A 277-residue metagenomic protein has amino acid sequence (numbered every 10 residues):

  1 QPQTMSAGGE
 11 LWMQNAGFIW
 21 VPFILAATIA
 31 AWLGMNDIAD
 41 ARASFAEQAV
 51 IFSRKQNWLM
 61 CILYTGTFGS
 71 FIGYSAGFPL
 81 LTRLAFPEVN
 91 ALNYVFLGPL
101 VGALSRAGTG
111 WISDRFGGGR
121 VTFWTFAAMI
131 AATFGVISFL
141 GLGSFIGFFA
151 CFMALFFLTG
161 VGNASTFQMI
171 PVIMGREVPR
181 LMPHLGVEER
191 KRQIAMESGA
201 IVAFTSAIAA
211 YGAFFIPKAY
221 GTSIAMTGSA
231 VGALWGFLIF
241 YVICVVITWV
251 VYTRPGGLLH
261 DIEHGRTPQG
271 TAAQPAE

Functional and structural regions predicted by a protein language model:
Q1-L33: Helix-loop-helix hairpin linking two adjacent transmembrane segments in secondary transporters
N15, L84-V101, M196-F204, G232: Loop-to-transmembrane helix entry
W20-A41, V245-Y252: C-terminal membrane-cytosol helix-exit motif in multi-pass small-molecule transporters
N36-C61, P268-T271: Juxtamembrane intracellular "pre-TM" segments in multi-pass secondary transporters
R54-A103, N163, F167-Q168, I216: Extracytoplasmic gate region of multi-pass secondary transporters
S105-G118: Helix-to-loop junctions at the C-terminal end of transmembrane segments in multipass secondary transporters
G119-T166: C-terminal transmembrane helical hairpin of 12-TM major facilitator-type secondary transporters
M182-M226: A late C-terminal transmembrane helix in Major Facilitator Superfamily
